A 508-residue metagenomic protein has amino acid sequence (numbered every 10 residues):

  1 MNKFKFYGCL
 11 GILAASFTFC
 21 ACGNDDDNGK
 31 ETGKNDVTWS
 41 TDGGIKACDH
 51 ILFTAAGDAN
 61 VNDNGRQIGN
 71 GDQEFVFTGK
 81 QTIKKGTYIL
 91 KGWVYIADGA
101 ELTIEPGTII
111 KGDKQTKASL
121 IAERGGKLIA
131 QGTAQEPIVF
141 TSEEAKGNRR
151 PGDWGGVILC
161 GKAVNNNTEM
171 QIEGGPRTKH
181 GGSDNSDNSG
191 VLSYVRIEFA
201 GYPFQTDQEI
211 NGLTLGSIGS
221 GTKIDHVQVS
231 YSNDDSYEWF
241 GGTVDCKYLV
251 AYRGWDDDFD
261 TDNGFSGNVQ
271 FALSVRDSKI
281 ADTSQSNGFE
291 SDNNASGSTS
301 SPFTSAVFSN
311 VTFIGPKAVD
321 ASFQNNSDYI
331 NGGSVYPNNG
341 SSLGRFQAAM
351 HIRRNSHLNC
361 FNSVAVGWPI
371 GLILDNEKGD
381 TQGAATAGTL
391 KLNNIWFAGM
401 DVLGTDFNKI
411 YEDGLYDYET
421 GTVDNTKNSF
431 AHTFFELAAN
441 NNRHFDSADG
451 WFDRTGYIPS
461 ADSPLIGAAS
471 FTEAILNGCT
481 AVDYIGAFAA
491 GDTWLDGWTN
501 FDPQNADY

Functional and structural regions predicted by a protein language model:
M1-C9: Bacterial N-terminal signal peptides that target proteins for export
G11-I12, F140: C-terminal beta-signal and terminal closure region of outer-membrane beta-barrel proteins
T18-A21: C-terminal motif of bacterial Sec signal peptides marking the signal peptidase cleavage site
G23-D26: Bacterial signal peptide processing site
K30-K84, I89-A97, E101-L102, Q115-G125 (+4 more regions): Extracellular beta-rich repeat passengers
I110-K111: Primarily the HKD phosphodiesterase
E136-P137: Glycine-rich loop(s) and the adjacent beta-strand/alpha-helix scaffold that form part
